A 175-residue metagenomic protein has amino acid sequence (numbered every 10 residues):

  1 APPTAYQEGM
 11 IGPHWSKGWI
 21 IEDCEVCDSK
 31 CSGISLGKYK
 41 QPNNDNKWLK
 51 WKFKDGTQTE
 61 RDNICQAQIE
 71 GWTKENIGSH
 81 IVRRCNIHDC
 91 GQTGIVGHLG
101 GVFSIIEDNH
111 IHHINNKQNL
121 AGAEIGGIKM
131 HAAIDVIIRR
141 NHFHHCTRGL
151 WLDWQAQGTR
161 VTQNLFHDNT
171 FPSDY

Functional and structural regions predicted by a protein language model:
A1, W19-E22, N43-N44, I81-R83 (+3 more regions): All-beta strand scaffolds that present successive hydrophobic residues in beta-strands
P2-E22, C27, K40-P42, A67 (+1 more regions): Aromatic- and glycine-enriched glycan-recognition loops and surfaces that form the carbohydrate-binding subsites
P3-M10, K30-L36, N46, G91-L99 (+3 more regions): Short glycine/acidic-rich loop motifs that flank beta-strands on beta-rich extracellular proteins
S16, I77-G78, G101, A133-I134 (+1 more regions): Small-residue (G/S/T/A) turn/hinge positions that recur once per unit in extracellular repeat modules
I20-E25, S32-K38, N44, L99 (+1 more regions): Carboxylate/His-rich catalytic cores and anion/metal-binding grooves
N44-G78, V82, L120-K129, I134: Surface-exposed acidic, glycine/proline-enriched linker/cap segments that occur as 15-30-residue helix-coil
G126-G127, A133-H144, L150, V161-H167 (+1 more regions): C-terminal structured domain segments across diverse proteins
